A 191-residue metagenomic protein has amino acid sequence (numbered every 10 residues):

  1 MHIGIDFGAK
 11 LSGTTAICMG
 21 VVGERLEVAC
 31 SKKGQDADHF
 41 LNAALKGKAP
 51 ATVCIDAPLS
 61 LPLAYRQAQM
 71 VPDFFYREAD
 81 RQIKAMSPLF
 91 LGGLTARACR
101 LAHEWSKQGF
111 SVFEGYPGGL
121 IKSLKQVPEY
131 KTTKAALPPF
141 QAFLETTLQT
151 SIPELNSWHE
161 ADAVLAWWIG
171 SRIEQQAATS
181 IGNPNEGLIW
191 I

Functional and structural regions predicted by a protein language model:
M1-I191: Phosphate- and other anionic-substrate recognition elements at nucleic-acid/protein interfaces
